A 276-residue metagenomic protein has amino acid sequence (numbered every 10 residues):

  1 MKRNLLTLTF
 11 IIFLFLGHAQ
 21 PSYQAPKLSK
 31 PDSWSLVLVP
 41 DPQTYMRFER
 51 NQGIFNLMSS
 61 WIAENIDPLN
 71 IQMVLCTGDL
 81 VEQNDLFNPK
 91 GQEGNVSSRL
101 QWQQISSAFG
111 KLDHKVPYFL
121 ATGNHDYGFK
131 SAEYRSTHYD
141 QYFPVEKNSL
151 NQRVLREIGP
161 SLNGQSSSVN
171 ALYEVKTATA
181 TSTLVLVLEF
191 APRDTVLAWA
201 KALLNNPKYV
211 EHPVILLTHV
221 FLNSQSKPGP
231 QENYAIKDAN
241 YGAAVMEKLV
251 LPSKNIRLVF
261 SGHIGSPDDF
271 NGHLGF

Functional and structural regions predicted by a protein language model:
M1-S22: Bacterial Sec-dependent N-terminal signal peptides
A19-V96: N-terminal active-site segment of His-dependent metallophosphoesterases
S33-M46, T181-A191, L217: Active-site-proximal beta-strand elements of phosphoester/diester hydrolases
L38-P40, Q72-D79, Y118-G123, L188 (+3 more regions): Active-site neighborhood of phospho(di)ester-bond hydrolases with catalytic His/Asp-centered motifs
P42-Y45, L80-N84, N124-F129, E189-D194 (+2 more regions): Solvent-exposed loop/turn segments at secondary-structure junctions within structured extracellular/periplasmic domains
N51-I62, T77, S98-A108, R135-Y139 (+2 more regions): Stable alpha-helical elements in mature extracytoplasmic
L86-A198, Y209, D269-F276: Extended active-site neighborhood of metal-dependent phosphoesterases/phosphodiesterases
K90-S98, V196-A198, P207-R257: Active-site-proximal segments of metal-dependent phosphoesterases and phosphodiesterases across multiple
